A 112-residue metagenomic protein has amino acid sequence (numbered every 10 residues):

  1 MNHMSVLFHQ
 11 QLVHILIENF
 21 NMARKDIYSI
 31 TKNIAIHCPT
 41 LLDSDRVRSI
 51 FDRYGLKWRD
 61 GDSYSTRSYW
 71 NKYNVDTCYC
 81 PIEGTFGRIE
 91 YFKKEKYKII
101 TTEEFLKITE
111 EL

Functional and structural regions predicted by a protein language model:
M1-L112: Structural boundary micro-motifs
